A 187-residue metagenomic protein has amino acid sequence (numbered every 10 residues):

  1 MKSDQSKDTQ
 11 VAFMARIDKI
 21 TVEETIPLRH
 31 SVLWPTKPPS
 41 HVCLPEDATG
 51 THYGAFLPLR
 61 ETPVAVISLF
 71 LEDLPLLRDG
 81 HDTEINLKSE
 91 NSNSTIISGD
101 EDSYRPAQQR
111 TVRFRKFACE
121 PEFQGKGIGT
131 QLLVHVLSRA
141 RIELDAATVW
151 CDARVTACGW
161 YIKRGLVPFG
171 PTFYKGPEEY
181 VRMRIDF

Functional and structural regions predicted by a protein language model:
K2-V64, L71, H81: Short amphipathic alpha-helix that is part of the acyltransferase structural core
P39-H41, G50-A55, V66, T111 (+3 more regions): Short hydrophobic/aromatic beta-strand element in the GNAT-like acyltransferase core that lines or flanks the acyl-donor
P39-V42, E101-S103, G170: Short, P/G- and charge-enriched loop/turn segments at secondary-structure junctions
G54, E61-E72, G80-E90, S94-R105 (+2 more regions): Conserved beta-strand in the GNAT
R115, E120, Q124, R154: Residue-level recognition of the GNAT/N-acetyltransferase active site
C119, G125-S138: Conserved acetyl-CoA-binding loop-helix of GNAT-fold acetyltransferases
A140-R154: Conserved GNAT acetyl-CoA-binding A-motif
W150-D152, I162, V167-M183: Conserved catalytic-core motifs of GNAT/GCN5-like acyltransferases
